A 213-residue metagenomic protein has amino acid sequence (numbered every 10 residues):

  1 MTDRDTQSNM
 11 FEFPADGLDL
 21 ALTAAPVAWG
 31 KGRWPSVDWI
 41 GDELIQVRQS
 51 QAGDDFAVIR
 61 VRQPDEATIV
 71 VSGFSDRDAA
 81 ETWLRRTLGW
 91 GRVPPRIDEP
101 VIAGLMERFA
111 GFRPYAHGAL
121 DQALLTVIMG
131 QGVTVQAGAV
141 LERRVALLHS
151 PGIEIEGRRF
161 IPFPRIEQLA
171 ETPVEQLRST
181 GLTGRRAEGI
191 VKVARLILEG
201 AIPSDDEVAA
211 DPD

Functional and structural regions predicted by a protein language model:
M1-D213: HhH-family (HhH-GPD) DNA N-glycosylase catalytic core used in base-excision repair
